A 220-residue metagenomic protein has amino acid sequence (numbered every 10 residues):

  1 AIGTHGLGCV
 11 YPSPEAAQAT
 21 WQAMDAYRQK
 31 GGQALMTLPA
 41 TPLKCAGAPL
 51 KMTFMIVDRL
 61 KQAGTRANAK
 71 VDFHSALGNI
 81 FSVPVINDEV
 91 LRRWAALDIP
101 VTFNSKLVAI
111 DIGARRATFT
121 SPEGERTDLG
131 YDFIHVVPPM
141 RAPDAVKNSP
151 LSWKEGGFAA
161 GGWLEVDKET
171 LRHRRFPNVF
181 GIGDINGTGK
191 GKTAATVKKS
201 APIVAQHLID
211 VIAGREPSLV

Functional and structural regions predicted by a protein language model:
A1-K51, M55-G64, G124, H135: FAD-binding core/adjacent interface of flavoenzyme oxidoreductases
I2-K30, D132-K199: FAD-site-proximal beta/loop scaffold in flavoenzymes
E15, G47, K51, V85 (+3 more regions): Conserved active-site and cofactor/substrate-binding residues in soluble primary-metabolism enzymes
T20-A26, T65-A69, T102-L107, V166-R172 (+1 more regions): Short C-terminal domain-edge/linker segments immediately following a structured domain
Q33, N68-D72, N178: Residues at the starts of beta-strands that form the adenosine-phosphate
L35-T37, K44-A48, M52-M55, R59-L60 (+7 more regions): Residues forming the flavin
D58, V197-V220: Internal hydrophobic alpha-helix adjacent to the cofactor/substrate pocket in enzyme cavities
D58-G161, E216-P217: A Rossmann-like FAD-binding core segment of flavoenzymes
